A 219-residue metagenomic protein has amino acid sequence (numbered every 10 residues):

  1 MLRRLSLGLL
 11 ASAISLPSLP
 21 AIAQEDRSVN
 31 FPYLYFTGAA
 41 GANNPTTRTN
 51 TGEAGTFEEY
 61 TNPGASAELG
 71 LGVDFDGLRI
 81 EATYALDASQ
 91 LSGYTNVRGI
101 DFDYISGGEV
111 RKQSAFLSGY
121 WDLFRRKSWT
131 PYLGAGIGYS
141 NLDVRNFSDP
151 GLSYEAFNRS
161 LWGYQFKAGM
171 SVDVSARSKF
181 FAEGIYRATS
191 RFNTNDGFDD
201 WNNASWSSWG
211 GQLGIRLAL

Functional and structural regions predicted by a protein language model:
M1-P32: Cleavable N-terminal export/targeting peptides
A21-F75, V144, G210-A218: Short glycine/proline- and aromatic-enriched beta-strand/turn motifs that initiate or cap beta-hairpins
Q24-D26, G70-D149, S208-L219: Gram-negative (and chloroplast) outer-membrane scaffold detector with strong preference for beta-barrel transmembrane
E25-R27, T56-N62, Y104-G108, D122 (+2 more regions): Outer-membrane beta-barrel domain signature
P32, T61-A67, R111-A115, W129 (+2 more regions): Residues that define the transmembrane beta-barrel architecture of outer-membrane proteins
F36-A42, V73, A82-L86, L133-Y139 (+2 more regions): Transmembrane beta-barrel strands of outer-membrane/channel proteins
T47-G55, S92-G99, D143-L152, F192-D199: Outer-membrane beta-barrel translocator domains and adjoining extracellular loop/strand segments of Gram-negative
Y84, S89-T95, F166, S175-L219: Predominantly the C-terminal beta-signal and adjacent terminal strand-loop region of outer-membrane beta-barrel
